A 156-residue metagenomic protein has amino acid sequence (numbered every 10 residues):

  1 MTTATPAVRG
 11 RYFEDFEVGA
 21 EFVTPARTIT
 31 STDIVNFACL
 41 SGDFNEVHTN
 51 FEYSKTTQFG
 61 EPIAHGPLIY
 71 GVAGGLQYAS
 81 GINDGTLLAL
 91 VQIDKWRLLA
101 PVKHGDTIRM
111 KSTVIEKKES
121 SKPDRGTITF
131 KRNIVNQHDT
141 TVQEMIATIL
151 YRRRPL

Functional and structural regions predicted by a protein language model:
T2-A64, Y78, R153: Catalytic strand-loop segment that frames the active site of acyl-thioester-processing enzymes
T2-E17, L98-L156: HotDog/MaoC-like acyl-thioester-processing domains
V18-A20, P25, D33, D43 (+3 more regions): A generic structural signal for short beta-strands and their flanking turns/coil linkers
T24, A38-S41, A64, G71-G74 (+3 more regions): Small-side-chain structural scaffolding
K55-A64, L68-E116: Hydrophobic beta-strand-centered segment that forms part of the acyl-chain substrate-binding groove
